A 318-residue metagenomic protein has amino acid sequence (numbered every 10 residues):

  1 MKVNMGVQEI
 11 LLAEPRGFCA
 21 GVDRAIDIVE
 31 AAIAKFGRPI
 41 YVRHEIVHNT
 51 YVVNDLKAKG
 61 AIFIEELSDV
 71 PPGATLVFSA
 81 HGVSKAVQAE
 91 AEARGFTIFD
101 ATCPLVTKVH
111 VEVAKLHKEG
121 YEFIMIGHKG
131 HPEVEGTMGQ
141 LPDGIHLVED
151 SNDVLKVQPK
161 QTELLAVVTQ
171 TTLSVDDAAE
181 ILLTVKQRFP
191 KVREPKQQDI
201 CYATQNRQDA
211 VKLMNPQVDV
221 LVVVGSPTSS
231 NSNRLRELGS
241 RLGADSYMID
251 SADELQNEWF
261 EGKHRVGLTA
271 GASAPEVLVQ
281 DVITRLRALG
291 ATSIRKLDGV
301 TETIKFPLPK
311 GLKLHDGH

Functional and structural regions predicted by a protein language model:
M1-A270, E276-H318: The feature marks the mature, well-folded catalytic cores of soluble enzymes
